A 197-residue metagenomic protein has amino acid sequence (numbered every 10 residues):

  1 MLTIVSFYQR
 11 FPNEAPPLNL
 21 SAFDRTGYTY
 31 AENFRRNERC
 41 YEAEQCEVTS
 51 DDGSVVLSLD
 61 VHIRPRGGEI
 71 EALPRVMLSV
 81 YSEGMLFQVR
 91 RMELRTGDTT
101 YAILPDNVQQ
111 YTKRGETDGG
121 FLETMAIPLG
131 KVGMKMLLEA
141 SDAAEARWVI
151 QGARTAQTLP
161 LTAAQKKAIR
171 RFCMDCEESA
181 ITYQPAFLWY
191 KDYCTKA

Functional and structural regions predicted by a protein language model:
L2-A197: A generic "folded-domain core" signal
